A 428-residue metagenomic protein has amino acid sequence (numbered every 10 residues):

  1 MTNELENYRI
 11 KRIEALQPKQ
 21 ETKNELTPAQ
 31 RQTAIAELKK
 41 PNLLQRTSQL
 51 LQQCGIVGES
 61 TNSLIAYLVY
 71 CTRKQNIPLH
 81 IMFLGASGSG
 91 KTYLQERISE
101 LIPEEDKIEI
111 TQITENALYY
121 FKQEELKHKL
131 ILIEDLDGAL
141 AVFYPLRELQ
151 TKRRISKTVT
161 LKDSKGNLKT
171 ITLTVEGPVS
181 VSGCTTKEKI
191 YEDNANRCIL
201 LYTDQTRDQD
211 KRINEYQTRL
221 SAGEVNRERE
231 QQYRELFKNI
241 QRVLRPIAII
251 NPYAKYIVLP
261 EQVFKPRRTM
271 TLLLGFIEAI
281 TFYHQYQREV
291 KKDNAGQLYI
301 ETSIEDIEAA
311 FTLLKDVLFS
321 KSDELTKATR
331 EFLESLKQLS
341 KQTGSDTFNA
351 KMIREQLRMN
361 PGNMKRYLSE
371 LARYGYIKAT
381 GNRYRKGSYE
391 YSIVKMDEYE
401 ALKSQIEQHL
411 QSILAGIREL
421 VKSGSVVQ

Functional and structural regions predicted by a protein language model:
L16-S60: Charged, amphipathic alpha-helical linker segments immediately N-terminal to NTP-binding catalytic cores
A29-A34, R46-Q53, H80-M82, H128-I133 (+5 more regions): Short hinge/gating elements
G55, L64, V69-E228, K238-V243: Conserved ASCE/P-loop NTPase catalytic core
T61-R73, E100, L274-A279, E334 (+1 more regions): Contiguous, well-ordered alpha-helical segments that form the cores/surfaces of helical PPI scaffolds
S99, L274, K365-S369: Short, hydrophobic-biased segments on the C-terminal half of alpha helices that form "recognition helices"
I171-V179, T186-E334, Q338, L420: Phosphate-sensing "switch" segment of ASCE/P-loop ATPases
E324-Q428: Terminal-proximal interaction/regulatory segments of ATP-powered molecular machines
